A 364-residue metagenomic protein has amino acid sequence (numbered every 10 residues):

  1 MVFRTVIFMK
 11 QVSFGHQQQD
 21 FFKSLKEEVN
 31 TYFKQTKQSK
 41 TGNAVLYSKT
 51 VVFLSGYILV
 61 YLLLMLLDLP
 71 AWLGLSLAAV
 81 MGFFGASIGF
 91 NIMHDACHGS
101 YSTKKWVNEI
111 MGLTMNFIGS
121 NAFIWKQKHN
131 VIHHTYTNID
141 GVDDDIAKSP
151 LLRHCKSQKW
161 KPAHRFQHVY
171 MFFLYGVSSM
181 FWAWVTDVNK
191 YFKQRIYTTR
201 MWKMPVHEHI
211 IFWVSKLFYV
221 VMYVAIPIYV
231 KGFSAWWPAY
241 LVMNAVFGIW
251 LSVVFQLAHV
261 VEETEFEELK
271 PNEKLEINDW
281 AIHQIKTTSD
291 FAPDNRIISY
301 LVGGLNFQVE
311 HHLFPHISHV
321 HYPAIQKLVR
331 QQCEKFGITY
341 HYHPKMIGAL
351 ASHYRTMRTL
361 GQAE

Functional and structural regions predicted by a protein language model:
M1-F8: Short, Lys/Arg-enriched N-terminal segments with co-localized hydrophobic residues within the first ~10-30 amino acids
F8-T31, V177-F192: Short, charged cytosolic
K10-V12, Q38-V45, A96, M111-F117 (+4 more regions): Glycine- and acidic
K26, N30-Y47: Membrane-interface, cytosolic juxtamembrane amphipathic helix immediately N-terminal to a transmembrane helix, enriched
K40-G89, N116-F117, F166-M180, K203-V254: Alpha-helical bilayer-embedded segments of polytopic membrane proteins, i.e., transmembrane/intramembrane helices
V80-M204, N272-G361: Membrane-embedded catalytic scaffold of the fatty acid hydroxylase/desaturase
M243-Q256, V260-V261, V329-K335, T339: C-terminal, active-site-flanking charged/polar segments
F255-W280: C-terminal, non-catalytic macromolecule-binding modules
